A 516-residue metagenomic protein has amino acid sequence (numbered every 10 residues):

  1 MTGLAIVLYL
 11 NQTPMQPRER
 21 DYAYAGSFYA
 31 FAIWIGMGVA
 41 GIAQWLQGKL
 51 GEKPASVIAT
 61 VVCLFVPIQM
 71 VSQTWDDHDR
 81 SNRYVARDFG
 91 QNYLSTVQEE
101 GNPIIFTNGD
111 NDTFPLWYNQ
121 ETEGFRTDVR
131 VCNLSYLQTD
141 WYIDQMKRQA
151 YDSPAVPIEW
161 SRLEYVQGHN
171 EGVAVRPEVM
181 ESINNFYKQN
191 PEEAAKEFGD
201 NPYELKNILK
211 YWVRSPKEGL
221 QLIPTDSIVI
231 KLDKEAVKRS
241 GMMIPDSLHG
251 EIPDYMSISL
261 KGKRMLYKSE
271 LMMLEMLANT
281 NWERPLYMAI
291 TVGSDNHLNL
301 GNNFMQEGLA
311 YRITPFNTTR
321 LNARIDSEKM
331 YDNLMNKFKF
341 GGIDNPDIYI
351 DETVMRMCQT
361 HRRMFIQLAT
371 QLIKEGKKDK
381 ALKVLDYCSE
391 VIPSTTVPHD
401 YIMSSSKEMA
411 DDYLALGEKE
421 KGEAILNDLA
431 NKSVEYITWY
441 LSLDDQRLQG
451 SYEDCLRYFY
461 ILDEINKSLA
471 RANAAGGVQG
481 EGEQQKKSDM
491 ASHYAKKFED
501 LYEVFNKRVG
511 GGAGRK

Functional and structural regions predicted by a protein language model:
M1-Y24, F31-N102, F114-K516: ER/secretory pathway lumenal C-terminal domains and tails of membrane proteins involved in glycoprotein biogenesis
